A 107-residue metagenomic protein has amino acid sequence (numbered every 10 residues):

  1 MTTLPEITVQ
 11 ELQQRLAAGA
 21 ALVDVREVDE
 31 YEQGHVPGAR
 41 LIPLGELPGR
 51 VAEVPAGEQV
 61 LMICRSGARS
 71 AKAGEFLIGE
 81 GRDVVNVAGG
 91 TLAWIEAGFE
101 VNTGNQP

Functional and structural regions predicted by a protein language model:
M1-A21, E27-Q59, A68-P107: Rhodanese-like catalytic fold shared by cysteine-dependent sulfurtransferases and DSP/PTP-type phosphatases
I63: Short, surface-exposed ligand- or partner-binding patches at beta-edge/loop junctions that are enriched in aromatics
